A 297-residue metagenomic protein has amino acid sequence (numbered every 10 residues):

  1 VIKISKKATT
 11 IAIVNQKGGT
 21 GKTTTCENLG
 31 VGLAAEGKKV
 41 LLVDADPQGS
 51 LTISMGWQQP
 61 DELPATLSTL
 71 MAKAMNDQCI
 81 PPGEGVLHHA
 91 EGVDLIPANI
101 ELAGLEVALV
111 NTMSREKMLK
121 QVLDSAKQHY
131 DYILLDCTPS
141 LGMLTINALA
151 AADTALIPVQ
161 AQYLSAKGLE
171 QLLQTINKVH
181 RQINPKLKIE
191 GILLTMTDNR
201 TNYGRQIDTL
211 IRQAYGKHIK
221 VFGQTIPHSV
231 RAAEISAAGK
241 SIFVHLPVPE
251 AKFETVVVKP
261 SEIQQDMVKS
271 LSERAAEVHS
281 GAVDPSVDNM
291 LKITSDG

Functional and structural regions predicted by a protein language model:
V1-V248, T255, S261: P-loop NTP-binding core
L246-D296: Inter-lobe connector of SF1/SF2 helicase motors
